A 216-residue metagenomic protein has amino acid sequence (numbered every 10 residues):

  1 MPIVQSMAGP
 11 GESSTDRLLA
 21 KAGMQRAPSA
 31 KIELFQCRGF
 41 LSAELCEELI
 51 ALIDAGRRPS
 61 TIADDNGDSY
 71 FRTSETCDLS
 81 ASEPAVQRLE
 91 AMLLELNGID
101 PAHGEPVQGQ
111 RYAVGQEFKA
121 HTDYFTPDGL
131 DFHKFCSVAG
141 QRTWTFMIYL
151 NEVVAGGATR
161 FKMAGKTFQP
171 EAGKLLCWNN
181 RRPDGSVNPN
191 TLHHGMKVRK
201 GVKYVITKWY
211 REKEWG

Functional and structural regions predicted by a protein language model:
M1-G216: Fe(II)/2-oxoglutarate oxygenase catalytic core
